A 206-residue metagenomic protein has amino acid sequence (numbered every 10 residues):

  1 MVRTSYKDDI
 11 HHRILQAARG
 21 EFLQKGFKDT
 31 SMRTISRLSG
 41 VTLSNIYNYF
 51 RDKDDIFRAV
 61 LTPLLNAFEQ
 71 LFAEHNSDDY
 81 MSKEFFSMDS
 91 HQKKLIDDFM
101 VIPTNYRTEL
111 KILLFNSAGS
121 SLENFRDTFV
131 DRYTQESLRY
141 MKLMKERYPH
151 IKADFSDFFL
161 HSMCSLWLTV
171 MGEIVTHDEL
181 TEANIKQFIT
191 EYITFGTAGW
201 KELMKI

Functional and structural regions predicted by a protein language model:
M1-Y6, M204: N-terminal intrinsically disordered/low-complexity leader segments
V2, R13, A17, E21-D55 (+1 more regions): Helix-turn-helix
M32, T62-E69, E74: Short, basic, alpha-helical segments at the C-terminal edge of helix-turn-helix-like DNA-binding modules
A59, E74-N105: Hydrophobic alpha-helical connector segments
Y80-F86, L113-S120, P149-K152: Short linear capping/connector segments at secondary-structure termini
K93, P103, T108-I112, W167 (+1 more regions): An extended, acidic
D98-V101, N105, S120-E146, F158-S165: Amphipathic alpha-helical packing segments from all-alpha helical-bundle domains
M141-F195, M204-I206: Hydrophobic/aromatic-rich alpha-helical bundle segments in the mid-to-C-terminal region
